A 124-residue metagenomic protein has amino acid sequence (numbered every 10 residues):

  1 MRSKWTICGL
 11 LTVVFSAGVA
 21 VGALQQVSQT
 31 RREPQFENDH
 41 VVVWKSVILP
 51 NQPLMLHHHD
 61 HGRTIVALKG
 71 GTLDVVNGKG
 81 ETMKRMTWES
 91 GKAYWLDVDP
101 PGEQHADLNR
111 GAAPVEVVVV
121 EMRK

Functional and structural regions predicted by a protein language model:
M1-W5: Positively charged n-region of N-terminal signal peptides that target proteins for export
C8-G18: Bacterial N-terminal signal peptides
A20-Q25: Boundary at the C-terminal end of the N-terminal hydrophobic targeting segment
S28-M55, D60-I65, V118-V120: A short glycine-rich, His/Asp/Glu-containing loop-to-beta-strand
E37-H40, E81-D99: Short acidic-glycine-tyrosine-enriched beta hairpin
N51-M55, G91-W95, D99-D107: Histidine-centered metal-chelating micro-motifs
H59-K79: Glycine- and acidic-residue-biased ligand/ion/polar-headgroup-sensing regions
D99-R123: Ligand-binding loop in jelly-roll beta-barrel domains
